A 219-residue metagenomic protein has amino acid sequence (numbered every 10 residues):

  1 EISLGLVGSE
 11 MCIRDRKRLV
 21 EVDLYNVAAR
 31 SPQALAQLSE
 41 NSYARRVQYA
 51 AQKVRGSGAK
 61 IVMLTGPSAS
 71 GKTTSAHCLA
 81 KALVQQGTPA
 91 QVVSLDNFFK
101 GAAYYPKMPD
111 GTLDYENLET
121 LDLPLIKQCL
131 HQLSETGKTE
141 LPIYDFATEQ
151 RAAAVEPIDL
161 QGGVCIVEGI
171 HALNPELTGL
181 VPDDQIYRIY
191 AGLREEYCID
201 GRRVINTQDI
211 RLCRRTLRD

Functional and structural regions predicted by a protein language model:
E1-C12: Short, small-residue-biased leader/transition segments that mark boundaries at the very start of proteins
E10-Y49: Charged, amphipathic alpha-helical linker segments immediately N-terminal to NTP-binding catalytic cores
G56-G58, K127-Q185: Glycine-rich phosphate-binding loop used to anchor ATP phosphates in small-molecule kinases, encompassing both
V62-L64: Hydrophobic anchor at the beta1->P-loop junction of P-loop NTPases
K72: Conserved lysine of the Walker
S75, L79: Hydrophobic positions on the alpha1 helix immediately C-terminal to the Walker A/P-loop
Q91, K100, Y104-A147: Conserved nucleotide-sensing/catalytic segment adjacent to the nucleotide-binding pocket in NTP-handling enzymes
V167-R214: ATP-dependent NMP and nucleoside kinases share a basic, alpha-helical "lid"
